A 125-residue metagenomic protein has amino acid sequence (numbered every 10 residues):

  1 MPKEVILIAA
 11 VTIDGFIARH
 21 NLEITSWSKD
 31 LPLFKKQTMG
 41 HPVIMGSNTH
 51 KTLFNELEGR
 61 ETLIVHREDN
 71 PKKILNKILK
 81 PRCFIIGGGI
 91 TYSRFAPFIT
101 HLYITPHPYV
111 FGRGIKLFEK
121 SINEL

Functional and structural regions predicted by a protein language model:
M1-L125: Enzymes that bind and transform nitrogen-containing heteroaromatic metabolites
